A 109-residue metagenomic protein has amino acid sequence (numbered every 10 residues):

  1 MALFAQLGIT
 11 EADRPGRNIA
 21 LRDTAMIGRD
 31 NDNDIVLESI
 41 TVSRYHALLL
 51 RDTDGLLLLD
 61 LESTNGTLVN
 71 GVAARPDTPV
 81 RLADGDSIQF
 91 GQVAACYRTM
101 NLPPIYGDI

Functional and structural regions predicted by a protein language model:
M1-I40, L50-D52, N101-I109: Intrinsically disordered, low-complexity acidic Ser/Thr-rich regulatory segments
Q6, A20, I27, L57 (+2 more regions): C-terminal boundary/linker segments immediately following FHA domains
V42-R44: Amphipathic hydrophobic-ligand
